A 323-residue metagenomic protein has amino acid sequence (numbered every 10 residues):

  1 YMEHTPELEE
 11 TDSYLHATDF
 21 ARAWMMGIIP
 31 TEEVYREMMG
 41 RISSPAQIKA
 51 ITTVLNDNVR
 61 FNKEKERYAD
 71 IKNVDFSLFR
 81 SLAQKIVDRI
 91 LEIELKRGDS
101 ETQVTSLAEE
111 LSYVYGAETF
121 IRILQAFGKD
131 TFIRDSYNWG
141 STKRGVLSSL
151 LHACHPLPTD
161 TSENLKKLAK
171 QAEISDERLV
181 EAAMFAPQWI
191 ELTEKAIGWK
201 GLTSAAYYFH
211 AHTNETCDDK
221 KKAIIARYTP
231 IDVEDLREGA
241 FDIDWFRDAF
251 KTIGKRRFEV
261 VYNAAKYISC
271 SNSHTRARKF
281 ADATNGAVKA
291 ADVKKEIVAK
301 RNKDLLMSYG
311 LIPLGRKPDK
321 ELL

Functional and structural regions predicted by a protein language model:
Y1-A226: Non-catalytic protein-protein interaction scaffold segments in large eukaryotic complex-forming proteins
A172-K317: Extended, well-ordered protein cores
L322-L323: C-terminal structured domains
